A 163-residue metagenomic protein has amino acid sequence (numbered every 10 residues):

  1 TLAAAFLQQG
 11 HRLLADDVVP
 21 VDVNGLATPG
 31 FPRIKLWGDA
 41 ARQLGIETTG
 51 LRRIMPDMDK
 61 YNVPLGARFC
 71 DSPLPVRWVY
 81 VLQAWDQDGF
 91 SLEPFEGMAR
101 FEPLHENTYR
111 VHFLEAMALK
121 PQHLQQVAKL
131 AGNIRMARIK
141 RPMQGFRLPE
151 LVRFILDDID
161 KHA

Functional and structural regions predicted by a protein language model:
L2: Hydrophobic positions on the alpha1 helix immediately C-terminal to the Walker A/P-loop
A5-A163: Glycine-rich, often acidic-flanked micro-motifs that create phosphate/phosphodiester-binding or positioning elements
